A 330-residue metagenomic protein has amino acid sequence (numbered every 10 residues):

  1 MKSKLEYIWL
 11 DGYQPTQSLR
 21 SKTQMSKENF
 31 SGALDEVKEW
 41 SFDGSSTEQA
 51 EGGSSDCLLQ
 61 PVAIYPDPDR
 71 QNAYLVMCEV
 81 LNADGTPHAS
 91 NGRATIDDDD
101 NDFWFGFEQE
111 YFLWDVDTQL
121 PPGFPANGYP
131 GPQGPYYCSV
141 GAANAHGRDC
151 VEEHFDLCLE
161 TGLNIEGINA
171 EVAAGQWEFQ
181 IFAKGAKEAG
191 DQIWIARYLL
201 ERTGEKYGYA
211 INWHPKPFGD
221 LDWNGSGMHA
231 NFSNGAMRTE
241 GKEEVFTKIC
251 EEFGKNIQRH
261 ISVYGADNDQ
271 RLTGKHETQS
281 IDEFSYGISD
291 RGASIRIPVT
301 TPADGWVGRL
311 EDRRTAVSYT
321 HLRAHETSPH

Functional and structural regions predicted by a protein language model:
M1-A170, A189-Q192, Y209: ATP/Mg2+-dependent ligation/transfer catalytic cores
A33, K38, Q180-A186, E205-R313: Loop-rich catalytic cores of soluble enzymes, especially ATP-dependent carboxylate-amine ligases and other
Q71-A73, G106, V172-A174, W223-G227 (+1 more regions): Short, solvent-exposed loop/turn segments at the edges of secondary structure
V151, L159, I165, F179-A186 (+3 more regions): Accessory "access/gating" subregions that flank catalytic or transport cores
N169-Q180: Active-site-proximal, well-structured secondary-structure segments within enzyme catalytic domains
A316-S318: Long, repeat-rich segments with strong aromatic
T320-P329: Conserved small/polar residues in nucleotide/adenosyl-binding loops
